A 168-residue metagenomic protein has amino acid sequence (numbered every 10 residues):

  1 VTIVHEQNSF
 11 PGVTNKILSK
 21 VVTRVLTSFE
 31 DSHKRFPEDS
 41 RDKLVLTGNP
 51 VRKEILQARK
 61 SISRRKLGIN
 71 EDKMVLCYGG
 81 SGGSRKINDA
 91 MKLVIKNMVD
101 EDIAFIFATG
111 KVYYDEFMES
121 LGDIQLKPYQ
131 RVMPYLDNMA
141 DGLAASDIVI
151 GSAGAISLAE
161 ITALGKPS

Functional and structural regions predicted by a protein language model:
T2-S61: Active-site-proximal region of nucleotide-activated glycan assembly enzymes, centered on histidine/acidic-rich loops
E6, T27, G79, T109 (+1 more regions): Short beta-strand/turn micro-motifs composed of small residues that flank or help shape donor/cofactor-binding pockets
S19, L143, I161-T162: Short alpha-helix at the nucleotide-sugar/activated-sugar donor binding site of glycosyltransferases and closely
K20-V22, D39-D42, E101, L126 (+1 more regions): Short, structured coil segments at secondary-structure junctions
K60-I62, I69-I148, L158: Donor-nucleotide binding loops and adjacent catalytic segments primarily of GT-B fold Leloir glycosyltransferases
D147-I148, G165-S168: Structural loop-to-beta junction motif characteristic of Rossmann-like glycosyltransferase folds
G154: Aromatic "clamp/platform" in nucleotide-sugar-dependent glycosyltransferases that forms part of the donor/acceptor
